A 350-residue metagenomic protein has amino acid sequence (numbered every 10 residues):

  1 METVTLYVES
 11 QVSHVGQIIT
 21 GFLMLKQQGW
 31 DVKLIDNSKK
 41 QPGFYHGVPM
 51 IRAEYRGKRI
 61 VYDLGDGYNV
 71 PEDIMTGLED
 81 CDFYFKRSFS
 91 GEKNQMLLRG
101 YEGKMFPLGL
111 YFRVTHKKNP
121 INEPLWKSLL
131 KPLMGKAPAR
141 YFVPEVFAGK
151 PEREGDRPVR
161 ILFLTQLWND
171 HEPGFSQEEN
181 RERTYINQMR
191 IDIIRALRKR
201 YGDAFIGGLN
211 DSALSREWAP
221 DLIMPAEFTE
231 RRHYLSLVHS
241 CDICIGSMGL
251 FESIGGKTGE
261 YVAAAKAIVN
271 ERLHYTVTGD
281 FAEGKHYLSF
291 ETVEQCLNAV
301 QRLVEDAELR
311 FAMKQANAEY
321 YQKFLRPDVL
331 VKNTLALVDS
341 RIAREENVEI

Functional and structural regions predicted by a protein language model:
M1-D73, F89, D170, G174-R190 (+3 more regions): N-terminal pre-catalytic "stem/leader" segment of glycosyltransferase-like enzymes
Y7-E9, L164, V269: Short hydrophobic segments within beta-strands
Q11-S13, K40, G65-N69, F89-E92 (+8 more regions): Short, solvent-exposed loop/turn segments at secondary-structure junctions
I18-G21, P71-I74, L97, K257-E260 (+1 more regions): A short acidic, amphipathic alpha-helical/loop segment
P42-Y45, M189, A226-E230, L250-I254: Short, glycine/acidic-rich beta->alpha junctions
Y55-N187, I191: Catalytic core of nucleotide-activated saccharide and alditol-phosphate transferases
Y185-F228, R232, H274, G279-A282: Catalytic donor nucleotide-activated moiety binding site of glycosyltransferases and closely related
P220-I223, Y234-E345: Catalytic binding pocket for nucleotide-activated donors in carbohydrate/polymer assembly enzymes
